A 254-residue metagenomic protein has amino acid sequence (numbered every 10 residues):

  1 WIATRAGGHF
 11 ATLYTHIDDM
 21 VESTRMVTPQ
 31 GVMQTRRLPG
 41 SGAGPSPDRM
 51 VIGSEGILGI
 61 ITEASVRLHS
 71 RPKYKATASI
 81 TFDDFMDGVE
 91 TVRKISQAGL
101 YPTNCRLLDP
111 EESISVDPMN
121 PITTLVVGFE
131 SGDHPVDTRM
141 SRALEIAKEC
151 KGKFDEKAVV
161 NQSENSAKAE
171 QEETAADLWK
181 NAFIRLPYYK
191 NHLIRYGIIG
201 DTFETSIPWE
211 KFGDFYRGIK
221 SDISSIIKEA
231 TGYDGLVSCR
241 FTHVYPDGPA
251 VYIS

Functional and structural regions predicted by a protein language model:
W1-R106: FAD-binding subdomain of flavoenzyme oxidoreductases
T81, V89-S254: C-terminal substrate-recognition/cap domain of FAD-linked oxidoreductases
